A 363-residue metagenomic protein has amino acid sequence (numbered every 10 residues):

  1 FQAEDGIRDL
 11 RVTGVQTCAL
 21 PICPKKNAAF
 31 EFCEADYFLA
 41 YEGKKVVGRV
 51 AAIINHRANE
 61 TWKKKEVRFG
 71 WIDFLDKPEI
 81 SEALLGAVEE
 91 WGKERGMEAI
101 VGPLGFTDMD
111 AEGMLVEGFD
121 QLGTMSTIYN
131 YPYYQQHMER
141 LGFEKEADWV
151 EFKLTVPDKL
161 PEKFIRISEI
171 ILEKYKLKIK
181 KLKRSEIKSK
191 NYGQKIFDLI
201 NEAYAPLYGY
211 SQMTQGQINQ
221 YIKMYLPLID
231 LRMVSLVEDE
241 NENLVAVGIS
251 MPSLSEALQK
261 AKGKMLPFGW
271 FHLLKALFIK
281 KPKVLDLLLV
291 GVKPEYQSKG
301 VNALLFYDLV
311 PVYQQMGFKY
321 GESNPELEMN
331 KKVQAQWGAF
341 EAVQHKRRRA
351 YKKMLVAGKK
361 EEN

Functional and structural regions predicted by a protein language model:
F1-C18: Single conserved hydrophobic/aromatic residue that forms the stacking wall/gate of nucleotide- or nucleobase-binding
A19-P24, G216-Q220: Short Pro/Gly-enriched beta-strand edge/turn motifs at strand-loop
C23-E42, K223-S235, S253-Q259, K280: A short helix-loop-beta-strand connector motif used in the catalytic cores of GNAT acetyltransferases and, in some
L39, K45-N55, L236, N243-P252 (+2 more regions): Conserved beta-strand in the GNAT
H56-N59, D108-D110, K159, K188 (+6 more regions): Flexible loop/turn segments at secondary-structure boundaries
E60-G142, A147, A261-A339: Acyl-donor binding region in acyl/amide transferases
I128-G209: Acyltransferase donor/substrate-recognition loop-hinge adjacent to the catalytic core
Y192-G193, F197-P252: Phosphate-binding active sites in nucleotide-utilizing proteins
